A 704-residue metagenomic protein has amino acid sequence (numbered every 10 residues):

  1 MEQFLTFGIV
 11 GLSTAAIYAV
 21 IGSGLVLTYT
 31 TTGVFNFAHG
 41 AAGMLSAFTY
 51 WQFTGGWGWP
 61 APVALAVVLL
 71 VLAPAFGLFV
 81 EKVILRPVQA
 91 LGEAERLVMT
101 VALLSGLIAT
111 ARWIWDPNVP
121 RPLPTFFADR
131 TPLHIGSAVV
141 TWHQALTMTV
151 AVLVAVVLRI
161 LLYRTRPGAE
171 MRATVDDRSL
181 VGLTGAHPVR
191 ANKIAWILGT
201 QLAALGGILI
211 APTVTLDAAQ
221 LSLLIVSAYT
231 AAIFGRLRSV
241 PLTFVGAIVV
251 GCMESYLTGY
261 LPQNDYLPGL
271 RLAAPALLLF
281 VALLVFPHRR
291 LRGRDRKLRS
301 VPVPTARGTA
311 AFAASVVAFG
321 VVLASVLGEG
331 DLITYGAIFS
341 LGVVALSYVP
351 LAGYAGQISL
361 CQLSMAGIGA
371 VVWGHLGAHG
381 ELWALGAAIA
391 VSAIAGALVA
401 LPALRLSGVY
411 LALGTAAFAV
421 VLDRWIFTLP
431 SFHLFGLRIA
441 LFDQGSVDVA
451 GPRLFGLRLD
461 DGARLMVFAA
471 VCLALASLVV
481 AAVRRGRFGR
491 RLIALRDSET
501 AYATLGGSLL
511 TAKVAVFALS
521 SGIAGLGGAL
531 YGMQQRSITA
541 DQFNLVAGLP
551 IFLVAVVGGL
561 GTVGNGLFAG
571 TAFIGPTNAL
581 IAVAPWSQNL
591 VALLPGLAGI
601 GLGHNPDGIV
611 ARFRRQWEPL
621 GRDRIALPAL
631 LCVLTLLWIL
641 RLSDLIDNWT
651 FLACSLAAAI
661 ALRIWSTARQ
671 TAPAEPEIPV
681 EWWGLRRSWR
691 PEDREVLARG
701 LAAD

Functional and structural regions predicted by a protein language model:
M1-L12, A16, T31, I194: Residue-level signal for short hydrophobic patches within transmembrane helices of multi-pass membrane transporters
L5-S13, L85, L107, V139 (+2 more regions): Alpha-helical membrane-interface segments at transmembrane helix boundaries
I17-I21, G40-G43, V67, A90-L123 (+7 more regions): Transmembrane alpha-helices and adjacent helix-loop boundaries
G24-T32, L78-P87, I160, A231 (+3 more regions): C-terminal ends of transmembrane helices
F35-F37: Glycine-rich phosphate-binding loops of nucleotide-dependent enzymes
E81-R86, T110-P122, R164, I210-A211: Transmembrane alpha-helix boundary signature
W115, V119-Y163: Membrane-helix boundary/helix-loop-helix interface segments in multi-pass membrane proteins
T149, V157-G235, V240-T243, V250 (+1 more regions): Hydrophobic alpha-helical bundles that form the membrane domains of multi-pass transporters
